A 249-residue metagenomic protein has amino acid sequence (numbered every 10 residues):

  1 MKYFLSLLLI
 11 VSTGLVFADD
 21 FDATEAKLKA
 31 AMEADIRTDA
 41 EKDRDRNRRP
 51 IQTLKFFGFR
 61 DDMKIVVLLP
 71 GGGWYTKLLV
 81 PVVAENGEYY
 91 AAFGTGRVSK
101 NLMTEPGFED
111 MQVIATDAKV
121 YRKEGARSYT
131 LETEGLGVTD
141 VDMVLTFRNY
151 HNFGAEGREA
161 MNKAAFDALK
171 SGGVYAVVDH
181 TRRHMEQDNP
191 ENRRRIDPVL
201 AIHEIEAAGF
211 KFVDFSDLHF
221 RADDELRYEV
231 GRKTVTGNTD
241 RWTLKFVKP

Functional and structural regions predicted by a protein language model:
T24-D61: Class I SAM-dependent methyltransferase Rossmann-like catalytic core, especially the SAM/SAH-binding loop
D61-G71: Conserved class I S-adenosyl-L-methionine
M63, E134-V144: A short acidic, Gly/Pro-enriched loop at the edge of an enzyme's catalytic core that lines a small-molecule cofactor
V80-P81, E159-S171: A short glycine-rich, Lys/Arg-flanked "PGG" loop and its adjoining helix->strand segment in the class I
Y90, G172-H184: Conserved beta-strand signature within the Rossmann-like core of class I S-adenosyl-L-methionine
T130-L131, N152-A165: A short, conserved alpha-helix within the catalytic core of class I
D188-F215: Conserved Class I S-adenosyl-L-methionine
A208, D223-P249: Core SAM-dependent methyltransferase catalytic element
